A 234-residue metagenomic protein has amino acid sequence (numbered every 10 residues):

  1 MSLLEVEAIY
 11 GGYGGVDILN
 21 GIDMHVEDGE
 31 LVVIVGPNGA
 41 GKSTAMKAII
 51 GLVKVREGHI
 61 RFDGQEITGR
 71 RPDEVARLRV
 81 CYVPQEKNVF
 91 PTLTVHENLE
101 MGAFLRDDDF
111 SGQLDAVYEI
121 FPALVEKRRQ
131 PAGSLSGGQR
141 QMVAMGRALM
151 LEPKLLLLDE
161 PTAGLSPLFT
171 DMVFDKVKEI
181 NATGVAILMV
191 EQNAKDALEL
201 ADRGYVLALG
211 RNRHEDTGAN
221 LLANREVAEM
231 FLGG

Functional and structural regions predicted by a protein language model:
G14, K54, R70, V95-G112 (+3 more regions): ABC-type ATPase nucleotide-binding domains, specifically the catalytic core motifs of the NBD
V35-P37: The feature captures the beta-strand-to-loop junction immediately N-terminal to the Walker
I50: Helix-to-loop junction immediately C-terminal to a conserved catalytic motif
G58-E66, L78, F110-L114, E119: Conserved ABC transporter NBD signature motif
P131-L135: Conserved ABC ATPase signature
A148-L149: ABC ATPase C-loop
L156-E160: Catalytic Walker B motif of ABC-type/P-loop ATPase nucleotide-binding domains
